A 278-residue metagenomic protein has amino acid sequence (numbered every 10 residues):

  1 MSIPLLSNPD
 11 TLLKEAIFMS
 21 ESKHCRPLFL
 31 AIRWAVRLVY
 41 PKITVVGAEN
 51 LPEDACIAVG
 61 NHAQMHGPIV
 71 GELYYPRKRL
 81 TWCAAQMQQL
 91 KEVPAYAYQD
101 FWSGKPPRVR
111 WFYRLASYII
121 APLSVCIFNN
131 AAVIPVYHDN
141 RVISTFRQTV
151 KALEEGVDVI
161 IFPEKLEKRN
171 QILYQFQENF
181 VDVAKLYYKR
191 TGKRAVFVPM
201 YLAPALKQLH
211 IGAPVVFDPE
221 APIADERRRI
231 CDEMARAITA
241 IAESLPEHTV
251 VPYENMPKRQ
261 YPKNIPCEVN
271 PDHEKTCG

Functional and structural regions predicted by a protein language model:
M1-Y40: N-terminal capping/interface segment
S2-A16, H138-G278: Non-catalytic C-terminal accessory region of glycerolipid acyltransferases and related lyso-lipid remodeling enzymes
C25-R26, I32-Q64: Helix-to-loop junction immediately C-terminal to a conserved catalytic motif
R37-T44, N130, C267-G278: Low-complexity, charge- and small-residue-enriched intrinsically disordered regions
K42-V46, G67-P68, A121, F146-R147: A generic local structural motif
A48-D54, Y75, A152-E154: Flexible, charged surface loops at secondary-structure boundaries
E53-H138: Catalytic core of membrane glycerolipid acyltransferases/transacylases, capturing the structured, soluble-facing
